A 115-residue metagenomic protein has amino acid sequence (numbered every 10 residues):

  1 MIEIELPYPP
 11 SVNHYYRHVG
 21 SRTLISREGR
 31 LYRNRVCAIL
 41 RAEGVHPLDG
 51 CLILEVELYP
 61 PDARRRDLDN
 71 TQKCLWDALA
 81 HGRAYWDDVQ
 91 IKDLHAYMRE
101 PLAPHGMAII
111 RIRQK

Functional and structural regions predicted by a protein language model:
M1-K115: Acidic, proline/glycine-enriched N-terminal capping motif
